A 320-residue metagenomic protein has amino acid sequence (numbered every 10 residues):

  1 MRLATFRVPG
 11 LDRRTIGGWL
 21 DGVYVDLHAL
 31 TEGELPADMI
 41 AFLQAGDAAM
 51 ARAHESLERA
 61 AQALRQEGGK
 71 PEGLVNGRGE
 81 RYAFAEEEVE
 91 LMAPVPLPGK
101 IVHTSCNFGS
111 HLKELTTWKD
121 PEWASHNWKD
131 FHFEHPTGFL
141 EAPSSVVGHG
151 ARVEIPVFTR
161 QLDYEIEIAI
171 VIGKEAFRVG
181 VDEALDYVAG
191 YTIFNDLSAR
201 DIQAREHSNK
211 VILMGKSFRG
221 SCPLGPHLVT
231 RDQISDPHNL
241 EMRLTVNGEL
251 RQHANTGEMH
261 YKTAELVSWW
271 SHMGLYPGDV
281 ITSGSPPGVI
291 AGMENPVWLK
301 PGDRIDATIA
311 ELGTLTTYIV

Functional and structural regions predicted by a protein language model:
M1-H132, D306: N-terminal non-catalytic cap/leader segment that marks the start of a structured domain
L3, S105, I170, G278 (+1 more regions): Conserved S/T- and glycine-rich ATP-binding loop of Class I adenylate-forming
R7, H28, P143, G150 (+1 more regions): Residues at the C-termini of beta-strands that transition into short coil/loop
P9-G10, W19-V23, I172-K174, V246-G248 (+1 more regions): Short acidic-glycine loop/turn motifs at beta-strand connectors
R13-R14, A51, E58, A63-R65 (+5 more regions): Catalytic-pocket segment enriched in acidic/His residues
V25, E32-A37, P156, H260-K262 (+1 more regions): A short local loop/turn or secondary-structure capping micro-motif enriched for an aromatic residue
M92, P98-S268, H272: Glycine-enriched loop-and-adjacent helix/strand subsegments that border the catalytic/binding cleft of enzyme cores
